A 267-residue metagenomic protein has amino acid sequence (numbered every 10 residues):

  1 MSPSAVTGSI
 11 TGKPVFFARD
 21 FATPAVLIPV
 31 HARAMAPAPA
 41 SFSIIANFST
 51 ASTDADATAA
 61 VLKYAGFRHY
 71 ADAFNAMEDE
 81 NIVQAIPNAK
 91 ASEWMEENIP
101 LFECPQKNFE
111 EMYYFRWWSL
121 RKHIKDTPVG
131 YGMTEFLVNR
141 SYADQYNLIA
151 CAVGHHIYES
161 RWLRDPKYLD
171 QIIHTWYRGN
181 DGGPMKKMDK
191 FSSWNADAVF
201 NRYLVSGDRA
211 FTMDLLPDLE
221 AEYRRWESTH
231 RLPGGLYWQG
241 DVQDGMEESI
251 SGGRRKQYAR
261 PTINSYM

Functional and structural regions predicted by a protein language model:
M1-A36, S41: Trp/Gly-enriched beta-strand surface patches
S4-G8, T50, A55: Low-complexity intrinsically disordered segments
K13, A18-R19, L27-H31, D54 (+4 more regions): Extended hydrophobic/aromatic-rich secondary-structure runs
A40-T50: Short, hydrophobic/aromatic-enriched beta-strand segments in well-ordered soluble domains
F48-T50, D126, L232: Short loop/turn segments at secondary-structure transitions that flank enzyme active sites
T53-D54, T58-V83, N180-S193, E227-M267: The feature captures the catalytic groove of carbohydrate-active enzymes
M77-D214, E220: Substrate-binding groove/exosite segments of carbohydrate-active enzymes
L215, L219-H230: An active-site-proximal structural segment forming one wall of the substrate-binding cleft that immediately precedes
